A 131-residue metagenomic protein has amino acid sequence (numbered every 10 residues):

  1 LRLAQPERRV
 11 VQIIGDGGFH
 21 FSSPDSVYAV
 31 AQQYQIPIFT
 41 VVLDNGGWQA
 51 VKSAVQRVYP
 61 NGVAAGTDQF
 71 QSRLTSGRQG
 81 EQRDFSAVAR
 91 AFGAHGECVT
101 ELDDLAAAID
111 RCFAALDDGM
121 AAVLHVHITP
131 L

Functional and structural regions predicted by a protein language model:
L1-P130: Thiamine diphosphate
